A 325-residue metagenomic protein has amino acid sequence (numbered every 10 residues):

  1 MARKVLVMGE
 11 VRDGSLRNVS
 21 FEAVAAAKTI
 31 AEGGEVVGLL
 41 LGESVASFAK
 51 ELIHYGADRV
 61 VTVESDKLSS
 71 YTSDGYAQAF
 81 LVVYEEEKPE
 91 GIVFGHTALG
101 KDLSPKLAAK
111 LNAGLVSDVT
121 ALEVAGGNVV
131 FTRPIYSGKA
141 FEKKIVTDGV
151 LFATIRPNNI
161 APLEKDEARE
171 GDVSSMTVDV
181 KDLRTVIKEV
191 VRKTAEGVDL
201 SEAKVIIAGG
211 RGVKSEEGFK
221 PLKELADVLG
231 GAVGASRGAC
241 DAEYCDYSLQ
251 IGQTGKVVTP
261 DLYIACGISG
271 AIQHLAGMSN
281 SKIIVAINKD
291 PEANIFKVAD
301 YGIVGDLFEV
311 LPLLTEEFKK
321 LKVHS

Functional and structural regions predicted by a protein language model:
M1-S325: N-terminal glycine-rich FAD/FM-binding segment characteristic of electron-transfer flavoproteins
